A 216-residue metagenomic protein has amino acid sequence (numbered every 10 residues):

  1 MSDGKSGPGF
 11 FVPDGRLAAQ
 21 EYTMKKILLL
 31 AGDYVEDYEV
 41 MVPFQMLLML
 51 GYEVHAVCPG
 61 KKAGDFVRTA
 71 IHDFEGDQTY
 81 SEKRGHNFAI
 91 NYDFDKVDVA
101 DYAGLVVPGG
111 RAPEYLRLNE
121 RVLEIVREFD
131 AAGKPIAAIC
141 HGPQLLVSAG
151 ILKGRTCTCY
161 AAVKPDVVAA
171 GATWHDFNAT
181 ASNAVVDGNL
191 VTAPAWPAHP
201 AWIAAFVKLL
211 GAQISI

Functional and structural regions predicted by a protein language model:
M1-D14: Positively charged N-terminal leader segments that act as targeting/secretion signals
G15, A19-A132, L145-T156, K164-I216: Extended, subdomain-level signal for the structured scaffold at the beginning of enzyme domains
I139-G142: Short, thiol/selenol-centered motifs that function as redox-active sites or metal-ligating centers
